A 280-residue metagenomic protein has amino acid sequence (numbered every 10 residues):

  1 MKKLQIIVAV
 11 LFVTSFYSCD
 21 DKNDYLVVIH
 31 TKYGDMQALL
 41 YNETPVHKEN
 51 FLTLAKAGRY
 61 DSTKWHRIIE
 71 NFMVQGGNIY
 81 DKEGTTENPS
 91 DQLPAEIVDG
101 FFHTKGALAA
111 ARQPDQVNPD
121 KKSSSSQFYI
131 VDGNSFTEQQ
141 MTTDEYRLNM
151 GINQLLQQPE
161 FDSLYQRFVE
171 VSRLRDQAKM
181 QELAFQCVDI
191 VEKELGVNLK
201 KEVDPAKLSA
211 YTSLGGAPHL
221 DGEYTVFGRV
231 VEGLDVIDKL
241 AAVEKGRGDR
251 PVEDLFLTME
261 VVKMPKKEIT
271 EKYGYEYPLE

Functional and structural regions predicted by a protein language model:
M1-D24: Bacterial Sec-dependent N-terminal signal peptides
C19-E280: Cyclophilin-like peptidyl-prolyl cis-trans isomerases
